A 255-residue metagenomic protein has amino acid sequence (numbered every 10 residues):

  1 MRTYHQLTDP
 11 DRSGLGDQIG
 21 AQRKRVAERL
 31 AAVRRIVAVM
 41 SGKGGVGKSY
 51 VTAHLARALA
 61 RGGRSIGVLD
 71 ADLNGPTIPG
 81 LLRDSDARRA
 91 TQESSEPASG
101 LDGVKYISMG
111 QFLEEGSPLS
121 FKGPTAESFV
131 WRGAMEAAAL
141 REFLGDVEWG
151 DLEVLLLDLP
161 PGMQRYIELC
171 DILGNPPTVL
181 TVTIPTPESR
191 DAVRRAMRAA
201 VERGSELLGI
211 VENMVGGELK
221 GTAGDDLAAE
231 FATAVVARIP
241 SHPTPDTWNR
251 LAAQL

Functional and structural regions predicted by a protein language model:
M1-K43, A87: Extreme N-terminal, non-catalytic leader segments that precede Walker-type/kinase nucleotide-binding cores
M1-T3, A229-A232, R238-L255: NTP-binding/hydrolysis catalytic cores, primarily Walker-type P-loop NTPases
R29-A32, V51, L55, L73-N74 (+6 more regions): Helical mechanochemical/support elements of P-loop NTPase systems and associated helical scaffolds
V33, G44, I78, I107 (+6 more regions): Residue-level signature of catalytic and energy-coupling elements of molecular machines, predominantly ATP/GTP-dependent
R35-L73, M197: Walker A/P-loop phosphate-binding motif and the immediately C-terminal alpha-helix
S65-G67, A71-L119, D225: Phosphate-binding loop that captures ATP/GTP phosphates
G110-L169: Switch II (G3) loop of P-loop NTPases
D146-R238, T244: Conserved catalytic-core segment of NTP-binding enzymes
